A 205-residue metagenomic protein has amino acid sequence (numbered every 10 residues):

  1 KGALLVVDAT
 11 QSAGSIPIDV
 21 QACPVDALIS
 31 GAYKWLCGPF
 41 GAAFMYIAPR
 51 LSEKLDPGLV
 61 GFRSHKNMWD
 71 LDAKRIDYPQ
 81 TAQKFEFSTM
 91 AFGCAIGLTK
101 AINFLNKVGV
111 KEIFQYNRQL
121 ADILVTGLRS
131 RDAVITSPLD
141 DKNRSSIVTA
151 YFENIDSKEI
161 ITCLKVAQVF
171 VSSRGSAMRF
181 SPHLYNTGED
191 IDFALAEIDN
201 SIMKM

Functional and structural regions predicted by a protein language model:
K1-A27: Catalytic PLP-binding core of fold-type I/II PLP enzymes
L5-V6, I135, V171: Hydrophobic beta-strand scaffold residues
C23-D70: Active-site PLP attachment segment
G61-F104: PLP-dependent aminotransferase class I/II
T81, A91-T136: Conserved PLP-dependent catalytic core of the aminotransferase class-I/II
R118-D122, L128-A167: Conserved PLP-binding catalytic core of the aspartate aminotransferase-like
I155-M205: PLP-dependent enzyme catalytic core of the Aspartate aminotransferase-like
